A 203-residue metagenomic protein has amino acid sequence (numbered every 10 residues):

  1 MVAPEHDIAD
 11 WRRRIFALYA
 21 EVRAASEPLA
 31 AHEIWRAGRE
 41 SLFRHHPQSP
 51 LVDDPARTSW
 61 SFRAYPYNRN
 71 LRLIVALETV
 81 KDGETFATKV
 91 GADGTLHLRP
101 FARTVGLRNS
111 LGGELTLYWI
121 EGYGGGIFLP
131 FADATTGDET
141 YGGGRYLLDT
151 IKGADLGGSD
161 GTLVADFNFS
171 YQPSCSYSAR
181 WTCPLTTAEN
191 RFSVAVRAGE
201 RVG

Functional and structural regions predicted by a protein language model:
M1-G124, P130-T135, G144-I151, G158 (+3 more regions): A compositional/structural signature for long, glycine/proline-rich flexible linkers and loops on extracytoplasmic
G137-E139: Covalent nucleotidyltransferase core used to form phosphodiester bonds in nucleic acids
D160-S178: Immediate flanking context of iron-sulfur cluster ligation sites
